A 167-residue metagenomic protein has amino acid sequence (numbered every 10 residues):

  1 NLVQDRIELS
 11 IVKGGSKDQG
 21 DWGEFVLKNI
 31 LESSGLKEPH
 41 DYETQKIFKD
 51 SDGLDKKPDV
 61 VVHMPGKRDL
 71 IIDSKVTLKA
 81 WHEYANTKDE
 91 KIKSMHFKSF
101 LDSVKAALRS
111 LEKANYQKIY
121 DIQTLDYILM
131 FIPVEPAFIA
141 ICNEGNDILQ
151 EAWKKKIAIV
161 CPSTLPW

Functional and structural regions predicted by a protein language model:
N1-W167: Amphipathic, heptad-repeat alpha-helical coiled-coil/stalk segments that mediate oligomerization, tethering
